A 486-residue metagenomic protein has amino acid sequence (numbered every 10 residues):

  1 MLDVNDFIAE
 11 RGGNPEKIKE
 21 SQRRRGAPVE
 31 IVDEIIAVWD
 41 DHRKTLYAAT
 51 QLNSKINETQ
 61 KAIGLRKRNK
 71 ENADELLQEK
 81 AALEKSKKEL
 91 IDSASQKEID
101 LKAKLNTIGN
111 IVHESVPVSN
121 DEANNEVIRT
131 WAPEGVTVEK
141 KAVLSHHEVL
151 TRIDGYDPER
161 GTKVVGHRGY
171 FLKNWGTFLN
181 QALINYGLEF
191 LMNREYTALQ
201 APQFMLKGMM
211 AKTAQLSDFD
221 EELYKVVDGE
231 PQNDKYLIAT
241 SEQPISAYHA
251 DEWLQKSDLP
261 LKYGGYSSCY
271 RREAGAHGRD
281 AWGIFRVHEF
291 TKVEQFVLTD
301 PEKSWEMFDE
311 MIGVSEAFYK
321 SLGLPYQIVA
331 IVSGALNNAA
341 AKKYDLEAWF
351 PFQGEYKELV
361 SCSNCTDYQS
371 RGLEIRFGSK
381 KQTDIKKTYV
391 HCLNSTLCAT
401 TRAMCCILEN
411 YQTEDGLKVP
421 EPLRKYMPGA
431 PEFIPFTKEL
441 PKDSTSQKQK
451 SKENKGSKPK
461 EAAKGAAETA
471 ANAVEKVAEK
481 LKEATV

Functional and structural regions predicted by a protein language model:
M1-T137, T151, G155: N-terminal alpha-helical targeting/anchoring segments
P28, T130-V486: TRNA-recognition modules of translation machinery and tRNA-sensing kinases, especially anticodon-binding
